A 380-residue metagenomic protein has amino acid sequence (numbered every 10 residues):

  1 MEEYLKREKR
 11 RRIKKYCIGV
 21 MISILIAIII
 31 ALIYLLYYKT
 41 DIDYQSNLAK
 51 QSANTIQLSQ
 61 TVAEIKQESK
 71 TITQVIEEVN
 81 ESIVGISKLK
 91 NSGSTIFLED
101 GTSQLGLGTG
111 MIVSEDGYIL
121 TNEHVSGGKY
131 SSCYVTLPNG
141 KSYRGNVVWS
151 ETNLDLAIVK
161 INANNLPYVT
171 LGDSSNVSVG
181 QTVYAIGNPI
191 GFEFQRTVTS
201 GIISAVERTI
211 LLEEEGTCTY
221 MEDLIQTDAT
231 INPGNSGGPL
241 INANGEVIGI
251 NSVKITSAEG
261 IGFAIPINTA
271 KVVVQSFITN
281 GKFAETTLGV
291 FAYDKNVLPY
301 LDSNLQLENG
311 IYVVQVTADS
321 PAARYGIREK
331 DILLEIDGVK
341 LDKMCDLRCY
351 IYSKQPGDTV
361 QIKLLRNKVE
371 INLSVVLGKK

Functional and structural regions predicted by a protein language model:
M1-K14: N-terminal Lys/Arg-rich, disordered targeting/topogenic segments
K14-L25, L35-Y300, E308-N309, R348 (+3 more regions): Serine-dependent protease modules
I119-L120, A322-M344: Conserved PDZ fold ligand-binding element
V125-G128, E335-K363: PDZ domains, with a preference for the canonical peptide-binding region formed by the helix
A163-Y168, V313-T317, L341-M344: Short, structured beta-strand/loop micro-motifs enriched in basic residues and often containing a Trp
S174, P239, S303-L307, P321-I332 (+1 more regions): A short glycine-leucine-enriched loop at secondary-structure breakpoints that most characteristically corresponds
